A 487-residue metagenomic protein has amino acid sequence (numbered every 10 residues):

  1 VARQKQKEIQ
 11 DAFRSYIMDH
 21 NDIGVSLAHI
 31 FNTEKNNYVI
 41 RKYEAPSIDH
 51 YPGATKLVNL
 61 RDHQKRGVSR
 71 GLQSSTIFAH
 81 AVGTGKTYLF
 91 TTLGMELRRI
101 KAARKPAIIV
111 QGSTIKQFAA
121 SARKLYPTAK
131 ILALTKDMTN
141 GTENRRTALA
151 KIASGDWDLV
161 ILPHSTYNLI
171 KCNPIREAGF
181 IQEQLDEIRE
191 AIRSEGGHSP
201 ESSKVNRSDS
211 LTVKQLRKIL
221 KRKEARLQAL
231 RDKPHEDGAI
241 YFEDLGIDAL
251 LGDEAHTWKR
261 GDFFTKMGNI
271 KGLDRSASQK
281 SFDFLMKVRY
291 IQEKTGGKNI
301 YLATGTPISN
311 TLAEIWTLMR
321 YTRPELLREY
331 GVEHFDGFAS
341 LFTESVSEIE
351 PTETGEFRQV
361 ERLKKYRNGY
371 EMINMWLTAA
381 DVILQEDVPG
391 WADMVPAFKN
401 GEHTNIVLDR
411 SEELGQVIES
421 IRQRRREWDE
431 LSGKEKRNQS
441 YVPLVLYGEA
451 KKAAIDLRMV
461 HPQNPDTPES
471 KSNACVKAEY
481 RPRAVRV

Functional and structural regions predicted by a protein language model:
V1-N37, P127, I152, D156-W157 (+3 more regions): Charged, low-complexity intrinsically disordered regions
R41-A79: Conserved pre-motif I regulatory segment
L72-I77, R104, D158, K298-N299: Pre-Walker A (Motif I) flank of P-loop NTPase domains
A79-H80, T304: Residues at the beta-strand->loop junction immediately N-terminal to the Walker
V82, L89-A120, T128-A129, K294-K298: Conserved SF1/SF2 helicase motif Ia
S113-N140, K151-A153, T322-L326: Conserved helix-turn-beta segment of the N-terminal RecA-like "Helicase ATP-binding" lobe in SF1/SF2 helicases
R145-I192, K204, L211, K218-A249 (+3 more regions): Inter-lobe coupling linker of SF2 helicases/translocases
D253-E254: Walker B catalytic acidic pair
